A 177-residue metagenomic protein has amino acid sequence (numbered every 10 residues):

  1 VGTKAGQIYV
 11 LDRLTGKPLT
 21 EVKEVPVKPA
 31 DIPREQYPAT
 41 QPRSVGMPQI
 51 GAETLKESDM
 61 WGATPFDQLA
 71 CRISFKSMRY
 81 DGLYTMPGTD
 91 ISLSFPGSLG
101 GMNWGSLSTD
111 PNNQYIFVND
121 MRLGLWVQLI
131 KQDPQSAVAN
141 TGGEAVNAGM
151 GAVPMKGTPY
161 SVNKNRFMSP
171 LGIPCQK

Functional and structural regions predicted by a protein language model:
V1-K177: Beta-sheet-rich non-transmembrane sensory/scaffold domains
